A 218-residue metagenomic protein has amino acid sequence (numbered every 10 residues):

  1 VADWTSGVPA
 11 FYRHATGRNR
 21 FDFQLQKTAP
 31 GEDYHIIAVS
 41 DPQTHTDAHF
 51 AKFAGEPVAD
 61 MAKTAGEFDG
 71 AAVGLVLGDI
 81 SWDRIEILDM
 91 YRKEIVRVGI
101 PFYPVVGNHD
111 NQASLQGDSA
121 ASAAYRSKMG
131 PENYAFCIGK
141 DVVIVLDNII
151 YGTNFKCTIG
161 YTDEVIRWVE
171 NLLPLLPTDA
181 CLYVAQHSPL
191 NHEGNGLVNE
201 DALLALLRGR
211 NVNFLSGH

Functional and structural regions predicted by a protein language model:
W4-V8, Y12-D89: N-terminal active-site segment of His-dependent metallophosphoesterases
F11, I85-E170, L176, N199-N211: Extended active-site neighborhood of metal-dependent phosphoesterases/phosphodiesterases
D33-T44, K140-I150, Y183-H187: Active-site-proximal beta-strand elements of phosphoester/diester hydrolases
D41, G78-D79, G107-N108, H187 (+1 more regions): Active-site glycine-centered loops adjacent to acidic/histidine catalytic or metal-binding residues that shape
T44-T46, D79-I80, I150-G160, N191-H192: Surface-exposed cleft-lining segments at the edges of enzyme active sites
D179-A185, P189-H218: Long, structured stretches of catalytic cores involved in phosphate-ester chemistry, encompassing
